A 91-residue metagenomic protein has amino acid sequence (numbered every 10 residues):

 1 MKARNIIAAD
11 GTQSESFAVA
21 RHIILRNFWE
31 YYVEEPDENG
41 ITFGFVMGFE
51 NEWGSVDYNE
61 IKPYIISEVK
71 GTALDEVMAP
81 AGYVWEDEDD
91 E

Functional and structural regions predicted by a protein language model:
M1-E91: Charged interaction scaffolds used for protein-protein
